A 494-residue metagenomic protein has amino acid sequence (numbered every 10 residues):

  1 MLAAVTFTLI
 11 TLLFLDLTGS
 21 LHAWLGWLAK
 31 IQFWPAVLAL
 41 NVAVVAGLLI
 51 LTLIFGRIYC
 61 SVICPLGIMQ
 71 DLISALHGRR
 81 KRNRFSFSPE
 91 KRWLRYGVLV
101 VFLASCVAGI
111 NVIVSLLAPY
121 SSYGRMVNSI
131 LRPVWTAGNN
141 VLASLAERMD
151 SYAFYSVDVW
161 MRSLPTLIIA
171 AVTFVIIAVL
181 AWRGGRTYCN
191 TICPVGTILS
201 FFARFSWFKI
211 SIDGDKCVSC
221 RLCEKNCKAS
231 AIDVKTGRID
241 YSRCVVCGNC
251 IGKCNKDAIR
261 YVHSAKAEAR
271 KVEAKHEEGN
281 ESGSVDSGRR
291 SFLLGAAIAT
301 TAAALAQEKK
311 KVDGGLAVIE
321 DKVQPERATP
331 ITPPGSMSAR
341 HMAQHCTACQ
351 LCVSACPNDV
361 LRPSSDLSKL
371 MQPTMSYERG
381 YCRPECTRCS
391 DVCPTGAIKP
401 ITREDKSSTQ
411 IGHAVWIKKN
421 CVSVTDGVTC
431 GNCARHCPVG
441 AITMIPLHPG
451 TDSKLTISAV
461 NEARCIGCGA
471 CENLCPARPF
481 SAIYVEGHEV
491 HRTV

Functional and structural regions predicted by a protein language model:
M1-G237, S242-R243, N249-V494: Non-ligating segments of multi-cofactor redox enzymes
